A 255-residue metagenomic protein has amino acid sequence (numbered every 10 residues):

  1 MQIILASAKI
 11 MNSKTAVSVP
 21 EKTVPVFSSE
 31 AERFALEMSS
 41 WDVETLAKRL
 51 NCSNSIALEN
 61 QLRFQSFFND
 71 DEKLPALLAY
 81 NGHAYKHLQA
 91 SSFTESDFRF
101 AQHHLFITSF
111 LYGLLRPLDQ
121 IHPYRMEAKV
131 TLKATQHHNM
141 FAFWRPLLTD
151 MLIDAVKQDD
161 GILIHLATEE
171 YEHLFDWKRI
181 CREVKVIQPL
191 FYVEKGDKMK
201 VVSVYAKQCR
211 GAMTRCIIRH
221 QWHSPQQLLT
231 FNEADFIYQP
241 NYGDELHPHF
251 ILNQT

Functional and structural regions predicted by a protein language model:
M1-Q2, R179: C-terminal accessory regions
Q2-S92: Active-site helix-to-loop segments that bind/position phosphate- or nucleotide-bearing substrates and donors across
A90-D244, H249-T255: Internal, well-folded beta-alpha domain core
